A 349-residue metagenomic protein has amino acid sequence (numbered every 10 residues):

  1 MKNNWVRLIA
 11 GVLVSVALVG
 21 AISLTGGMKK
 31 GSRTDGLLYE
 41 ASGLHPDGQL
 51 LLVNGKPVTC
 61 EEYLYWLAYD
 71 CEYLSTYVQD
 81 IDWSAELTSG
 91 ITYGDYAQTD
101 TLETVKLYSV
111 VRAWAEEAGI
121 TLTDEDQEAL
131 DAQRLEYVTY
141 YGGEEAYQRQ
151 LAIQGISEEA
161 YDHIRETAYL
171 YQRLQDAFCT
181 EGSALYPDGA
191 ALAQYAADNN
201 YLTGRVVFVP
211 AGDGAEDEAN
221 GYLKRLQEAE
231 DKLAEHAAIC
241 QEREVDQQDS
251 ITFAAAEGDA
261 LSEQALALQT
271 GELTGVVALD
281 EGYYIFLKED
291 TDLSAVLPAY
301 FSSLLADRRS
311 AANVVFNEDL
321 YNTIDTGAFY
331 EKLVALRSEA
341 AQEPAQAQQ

Functional and structural regions predicted by a protein language model:
M1-T99, V314-Q349: Short, low-structural-confidence N-terminal segments
G43-P46, E103, Q269-E272: Short, small/polar residue-rich loop motifs at catalytic or cofactor-binding pockets
G43-T76, S109-A115, T167-F178, L202-A211 (+3 more regions): FKBP-type peptidyl-prolyl cis-trans isomerase
G55-T59, Y63, Y93-L107, G119-A129 (+10 more regions): Extracytoplasmic/periplasmic, Sec-exported soluble proteins
S84-Y93, T104-K106, R112, L122-G143 (+1 more regions): Acidic helix-start/capping segments at beta-turn-to-alpha-helix junctions
K106-A118, A219-E230: A short alpha-helix/helix-coil micro-patch that ends at or immediately precedes a cysteine
E158, D162, A168-R205, G214: Acidic/polar surface patches and capping/hinge elements
G221-L261, D290: Peptidyl-prolyl cis-trans isomerase
